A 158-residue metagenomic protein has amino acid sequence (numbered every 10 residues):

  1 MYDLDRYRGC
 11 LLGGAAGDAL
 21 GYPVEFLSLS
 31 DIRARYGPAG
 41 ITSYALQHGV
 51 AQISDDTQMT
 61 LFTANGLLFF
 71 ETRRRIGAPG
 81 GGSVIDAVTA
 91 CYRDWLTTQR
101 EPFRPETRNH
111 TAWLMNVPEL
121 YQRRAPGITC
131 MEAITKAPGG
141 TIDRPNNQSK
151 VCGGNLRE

Functional and structural regions predicted by a protein language model:
M1-E158: Structured, active/binding-site neighborhoods that engage oxygen-rich ligands
